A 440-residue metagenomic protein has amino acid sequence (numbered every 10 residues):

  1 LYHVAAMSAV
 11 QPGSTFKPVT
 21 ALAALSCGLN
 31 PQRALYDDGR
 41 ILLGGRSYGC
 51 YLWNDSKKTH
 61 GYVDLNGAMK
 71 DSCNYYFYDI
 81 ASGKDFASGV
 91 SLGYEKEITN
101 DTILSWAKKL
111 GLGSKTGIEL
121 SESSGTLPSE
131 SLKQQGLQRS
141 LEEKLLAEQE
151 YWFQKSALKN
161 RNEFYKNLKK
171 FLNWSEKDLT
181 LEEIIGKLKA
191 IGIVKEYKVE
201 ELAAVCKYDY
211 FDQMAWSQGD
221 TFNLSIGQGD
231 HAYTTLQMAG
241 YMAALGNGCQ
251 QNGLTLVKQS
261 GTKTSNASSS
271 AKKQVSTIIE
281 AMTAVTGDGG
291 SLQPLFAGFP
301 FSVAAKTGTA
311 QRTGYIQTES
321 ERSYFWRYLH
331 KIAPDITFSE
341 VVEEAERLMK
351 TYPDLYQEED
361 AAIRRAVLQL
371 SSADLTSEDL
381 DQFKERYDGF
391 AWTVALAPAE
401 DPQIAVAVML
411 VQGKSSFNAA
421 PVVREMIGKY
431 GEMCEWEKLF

Functional and structural regions predicted by a protein language model:
L1-S14, L22-I404, V408: Beta-lactam-recognizing serine transpeptidase/beta-lactamase-like catalytic domain environment
T262-N266, R424-F440: Short, gly/Ser/Thr-rich active-site loops of penicillin-recognizing serine hydrolases
D401, V411-Y430: Amphipathic oligomerization regions
